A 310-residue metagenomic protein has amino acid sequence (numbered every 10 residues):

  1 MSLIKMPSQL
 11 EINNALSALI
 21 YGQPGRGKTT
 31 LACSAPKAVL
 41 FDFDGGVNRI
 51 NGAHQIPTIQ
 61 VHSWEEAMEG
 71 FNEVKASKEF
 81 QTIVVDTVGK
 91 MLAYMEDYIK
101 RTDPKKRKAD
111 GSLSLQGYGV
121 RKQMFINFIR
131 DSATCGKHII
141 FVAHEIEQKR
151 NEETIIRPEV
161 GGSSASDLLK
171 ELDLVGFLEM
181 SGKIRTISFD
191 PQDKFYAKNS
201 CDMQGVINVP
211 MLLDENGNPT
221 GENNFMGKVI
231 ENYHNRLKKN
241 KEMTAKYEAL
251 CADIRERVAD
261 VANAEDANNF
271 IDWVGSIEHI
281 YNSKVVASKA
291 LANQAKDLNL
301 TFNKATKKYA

Functional and structural regions predicted by a protein language model:
S2, Q9-V85, G89-Y94: Conserved P-loop
P7, N14, R26, S34-A35 (+2 more regions): Interfaces that engage single-stranded nucleic acids at replication/repair/recombination sites
P36, E79, G136-K137, D173: Residue-level detector of structured alpha->beta connecting loops
A38-L40, I139, V175-F177: Short, well-ordered beta-strand core segments
E69-N72, N127-R130, A259: Surface-exposed alpha-helical segments enriched in charged/polar residues
V84, I140-H144, F177-L178: Short, conserved beta-strand edge motifs with alternating hydrophobic and charged residues
K90-S166: P-loop NTPase motor core
Q148-A252: Conserved GTP-binding G-domain of TRAFAC-class P-loop NTPases and closely related GTPase folds
